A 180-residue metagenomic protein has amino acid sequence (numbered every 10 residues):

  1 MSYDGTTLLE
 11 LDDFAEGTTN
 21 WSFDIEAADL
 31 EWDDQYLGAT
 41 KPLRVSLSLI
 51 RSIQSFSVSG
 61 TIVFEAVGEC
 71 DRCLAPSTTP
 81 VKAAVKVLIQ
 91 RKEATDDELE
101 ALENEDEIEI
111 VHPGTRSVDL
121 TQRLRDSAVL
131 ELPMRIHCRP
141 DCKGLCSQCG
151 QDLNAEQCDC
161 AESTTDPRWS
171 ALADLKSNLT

Functional and structural regions predicted by a protein language model:
M1-T180: Structured interface patches
